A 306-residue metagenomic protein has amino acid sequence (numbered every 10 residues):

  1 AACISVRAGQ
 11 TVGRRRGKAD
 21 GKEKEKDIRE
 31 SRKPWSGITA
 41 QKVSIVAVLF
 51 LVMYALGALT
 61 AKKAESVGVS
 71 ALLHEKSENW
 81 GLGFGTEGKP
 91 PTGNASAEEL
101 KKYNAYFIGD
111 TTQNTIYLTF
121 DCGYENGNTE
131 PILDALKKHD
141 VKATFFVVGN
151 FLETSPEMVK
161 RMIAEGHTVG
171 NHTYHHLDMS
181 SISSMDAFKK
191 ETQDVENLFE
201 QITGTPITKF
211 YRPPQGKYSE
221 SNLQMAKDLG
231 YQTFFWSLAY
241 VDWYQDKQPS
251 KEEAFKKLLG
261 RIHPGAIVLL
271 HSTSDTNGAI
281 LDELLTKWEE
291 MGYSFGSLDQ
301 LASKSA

Functional and structural regions predicted by a protein language model:
G9, G13-G17, G21-T119, E125-I132 (+4 more regions): N-terminal pre-catalytic segment of deacetylase/amide-hydrolase enzymes
G81-S183, E191-E200, I207-T208, S303: Active-site beta->alpha N-cap acidic-glycine motif
I116-T119, A143-V147, T168-N171, K209-P213 (+3 more regions): Structural recognition of the beta-strand scaffold that forms the well-ordered cores of secreted hydrolase catalytic
G123, V148-N150, Y174, P214-G216 (+3 more regions): Active-site beta-loop-alpha junctions enriched in small/polar residues
N128, L177-T203, K217-P264, A279 (+1 more regions): Alpha-helical scaffold elements lining the catalytic groove of polysaccharide deacetylases
I262-D299: Catalytic grooves of carbohydrate-active enzymes
